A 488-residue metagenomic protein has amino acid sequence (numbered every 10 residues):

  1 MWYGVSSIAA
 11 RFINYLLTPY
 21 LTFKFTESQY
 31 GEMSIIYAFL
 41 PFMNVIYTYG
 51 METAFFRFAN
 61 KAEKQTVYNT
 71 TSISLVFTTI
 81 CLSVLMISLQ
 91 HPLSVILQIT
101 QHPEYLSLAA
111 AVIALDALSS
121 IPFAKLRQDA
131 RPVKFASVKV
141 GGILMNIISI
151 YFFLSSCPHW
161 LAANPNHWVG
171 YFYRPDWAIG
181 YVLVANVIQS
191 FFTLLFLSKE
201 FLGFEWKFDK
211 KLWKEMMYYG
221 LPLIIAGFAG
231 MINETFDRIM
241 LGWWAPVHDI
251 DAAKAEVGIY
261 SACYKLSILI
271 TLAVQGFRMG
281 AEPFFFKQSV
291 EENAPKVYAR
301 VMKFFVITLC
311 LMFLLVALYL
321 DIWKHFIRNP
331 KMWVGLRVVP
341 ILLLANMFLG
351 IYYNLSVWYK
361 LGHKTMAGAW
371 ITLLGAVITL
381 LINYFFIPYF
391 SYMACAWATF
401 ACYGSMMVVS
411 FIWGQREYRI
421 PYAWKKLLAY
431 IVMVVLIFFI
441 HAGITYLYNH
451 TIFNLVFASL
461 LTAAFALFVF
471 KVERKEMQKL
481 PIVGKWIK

Functional and structural regions predicted by a protein language model:
M1-E52, T78-Q90, A110-V112, I147 (+2 more regions): Signature of the first transmembrane helix
W2-A10, I36, V45-L93, T100 (+5 more regions): Membrane-water interface segments that mark the loop-to-transmembrane alpha-helix transition
W2-N14, Y181-L197, F201, K210-P283 (+2 more regions): Transmembrane helical elements of multi-pass membrane transporters/channels
R57, L115-K139, F201-F204, F286 (+3 more regions): Membrane-interface junctions at transmembrane-helix termini in multi-pass inner-membrane proteins
F58-S74, I259-T372: Specific pore-lining/lateral-gate transmembrane helices of multi-pass inner-membrane transport and insertion machines
S107, S137-L202, A226, L373-T379 (+2 more regions): Hydrophobic alpha-helical transmembrane segments
W160-Y181, A185, L194-E234, G280 (+3 more regions): Interhelical loop/hinge segments that connect adjacent transmembrane helices in multipass membrane
A442-K488: Membrane-proximal transmembrane or re-entrant/amphipathic helices at the cytosolic face
